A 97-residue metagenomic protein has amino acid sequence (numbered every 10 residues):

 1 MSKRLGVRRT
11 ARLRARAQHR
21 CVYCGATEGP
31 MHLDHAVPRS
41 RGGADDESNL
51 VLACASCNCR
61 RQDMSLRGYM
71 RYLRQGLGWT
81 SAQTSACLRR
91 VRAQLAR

Functional and structural regions predicted by a protein language model:
M1-R20, W79, Q83-A96: Short, charged surface segments at domain edges that flank catalytic/cofactor-binding sites
R12-A17, G25-T27, L66, Y72: Membrane-topology and secretion signals of cell-surface/extracellular proteins
A15, A44-E47, D63: Short, solvent-exposed loop/helix junctions and linker helices that flank or host conserved functional motifs
V22-L52: Histidine-centered nuclease catalytic patch
G29, L50-Y72: Short Cys/His-centered divalent metal-binding micro-motifs
V37-A44, G68-L77: Short cysteine/histidine-rich metal-coordination sites, predominantly Zn2+-binding motifs
